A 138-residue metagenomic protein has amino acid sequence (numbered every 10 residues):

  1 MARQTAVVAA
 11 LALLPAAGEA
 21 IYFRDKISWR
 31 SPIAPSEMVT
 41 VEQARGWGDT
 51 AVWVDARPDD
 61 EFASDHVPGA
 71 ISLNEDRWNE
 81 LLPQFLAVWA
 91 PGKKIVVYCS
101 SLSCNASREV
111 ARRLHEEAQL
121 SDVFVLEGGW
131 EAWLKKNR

Functional and structural regions predicted by a protein language model:
M1-S64: Flexible, polar/low-complexity N-terminal or interdomain linker segments that lie immediately upstream of folded
W29, W130-W133: Signature tryptophan residues that serve as conserved aromatic anchors
E37-V41, W78-Q84: N-terminal post-signal-peptidase region of extra-cytosolic proteins
V41-G46, D60, S64, I71 (+3 more regions): Non-cytosolic, low-complexity segments of secreted and membrane proteins
V52, A56-D76, V88-P91, I95-C99: Mid-length scaffold segments of soluble, non-membrane domains
Q84-E131: Catalytic cysteine-centered active loop of the rhodanese-like fold, especially the PTP/DSP P-loop
N137-R138: Active-site neighborhoods of enzymes that stabilize oxyanions during catalysis
